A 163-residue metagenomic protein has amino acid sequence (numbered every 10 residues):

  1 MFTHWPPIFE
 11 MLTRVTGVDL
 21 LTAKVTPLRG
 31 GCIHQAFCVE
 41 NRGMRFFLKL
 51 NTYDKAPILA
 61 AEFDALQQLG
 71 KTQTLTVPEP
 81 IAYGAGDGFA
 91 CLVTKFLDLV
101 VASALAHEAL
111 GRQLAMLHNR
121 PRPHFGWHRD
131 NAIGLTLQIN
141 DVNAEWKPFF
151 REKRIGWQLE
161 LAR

Functional and structural regions predicted by a protein language model:
M1, W157-R163: Solvent-exposed, charged helical/coil patches that constitute nucleic-acid or partner-interaction surfaces
M1-A23: Juxta-kinase regulatory segment immediately upstream of eukaryotic protein kinase catalytic domains
E10, R14, V18, M116-P123 (+1 more regions): A generic structural signal for well-ordered alpha-helical segments enriched in polar/charged residues
D19, D87-G88, R163: Short, glycine- and charge-enriched coil/turn segments that flank and shape catalytic ligand pockets
T26-P148, E152: ATP-binding pocket architecture of kinase catalytic cores
